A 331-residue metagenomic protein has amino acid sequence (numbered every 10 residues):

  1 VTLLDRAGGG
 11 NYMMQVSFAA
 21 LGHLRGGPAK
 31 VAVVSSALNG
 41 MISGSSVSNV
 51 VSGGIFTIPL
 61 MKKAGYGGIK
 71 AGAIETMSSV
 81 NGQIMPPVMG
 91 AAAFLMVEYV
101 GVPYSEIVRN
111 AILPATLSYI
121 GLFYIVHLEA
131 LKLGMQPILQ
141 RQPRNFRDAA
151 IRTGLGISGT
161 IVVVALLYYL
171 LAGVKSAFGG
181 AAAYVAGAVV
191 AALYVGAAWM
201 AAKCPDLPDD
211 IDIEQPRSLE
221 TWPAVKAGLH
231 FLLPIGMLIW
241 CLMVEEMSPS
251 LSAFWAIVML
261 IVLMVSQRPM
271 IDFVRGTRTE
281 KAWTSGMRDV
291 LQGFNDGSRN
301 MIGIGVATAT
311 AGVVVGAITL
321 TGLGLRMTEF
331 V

Functional and structural regions predicted by a protein language model:
V1-N11, V244, S250, F254 (+2 more regions): Core transmembrane alpha-helical segments of multi-pass membrane transporters/permeases
T2-R6, S35-N49, S78-M85, P114 (+2 more regions): Helix-loop-helix module between adjacent transmembrane segments
L3-N11, L170-A182, L238-M270: Flexible hinge motifs at transmembrane-helix junctions and intramembrane kinks/re-entrant loops in multi-pass membrane
M14, F18-G22, R147, S218-K226 (+3 more regions): Alpha-helical membrane-interface segments at transmembrane helix boundaries
M14-G82, V88-L95, G101: Hydrophobic transmembrane alpha-helices that form the pore/transport pathway of multi-pass ion and small-solute
A20-A32, A64-K70, K226-L232, S298-I304 (+1 more regions): Membrane-interfacial loop-to-helix junctions in multi-pass transporters
G27-P28, G82-A91, S118-V126, F231 (+2 more regions): Hydrophobic alpha-helical transmembrane segments in multi-pass membrane proteins
I84, A92-I213: Juxtamembrane and boundary regions of transmembrane helices in multi-pass small-molecule transporters and channels
